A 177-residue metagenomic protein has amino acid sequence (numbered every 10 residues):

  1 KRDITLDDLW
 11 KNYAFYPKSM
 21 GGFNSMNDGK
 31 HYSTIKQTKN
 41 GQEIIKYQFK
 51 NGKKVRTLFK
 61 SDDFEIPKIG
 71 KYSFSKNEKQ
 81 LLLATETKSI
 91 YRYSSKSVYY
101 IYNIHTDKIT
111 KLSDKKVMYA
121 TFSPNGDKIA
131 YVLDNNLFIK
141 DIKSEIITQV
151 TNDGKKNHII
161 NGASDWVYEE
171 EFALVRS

Functional and structural regions predicted by a protein language model:
K1-S177: Beta-propeller folds
